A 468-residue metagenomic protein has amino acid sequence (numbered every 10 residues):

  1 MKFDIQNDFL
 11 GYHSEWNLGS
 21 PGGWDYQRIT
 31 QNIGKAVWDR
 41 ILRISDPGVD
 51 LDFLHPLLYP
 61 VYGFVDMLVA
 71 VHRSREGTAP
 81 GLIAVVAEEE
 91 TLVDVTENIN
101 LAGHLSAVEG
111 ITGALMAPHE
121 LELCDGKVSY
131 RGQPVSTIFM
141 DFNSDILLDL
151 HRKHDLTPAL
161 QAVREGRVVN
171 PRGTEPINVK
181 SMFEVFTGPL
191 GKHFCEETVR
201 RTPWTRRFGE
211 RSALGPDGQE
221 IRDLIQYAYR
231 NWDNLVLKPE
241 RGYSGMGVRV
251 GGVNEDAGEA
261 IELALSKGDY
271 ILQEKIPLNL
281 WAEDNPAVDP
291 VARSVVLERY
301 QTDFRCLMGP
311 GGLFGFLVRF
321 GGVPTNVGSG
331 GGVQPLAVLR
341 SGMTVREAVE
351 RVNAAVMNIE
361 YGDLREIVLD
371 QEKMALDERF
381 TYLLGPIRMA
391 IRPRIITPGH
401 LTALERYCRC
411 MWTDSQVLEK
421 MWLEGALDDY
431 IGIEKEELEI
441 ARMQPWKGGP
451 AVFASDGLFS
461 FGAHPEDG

Functional and structural regions predicted by a protein language model:
M1-G468: Preference for protein termini
